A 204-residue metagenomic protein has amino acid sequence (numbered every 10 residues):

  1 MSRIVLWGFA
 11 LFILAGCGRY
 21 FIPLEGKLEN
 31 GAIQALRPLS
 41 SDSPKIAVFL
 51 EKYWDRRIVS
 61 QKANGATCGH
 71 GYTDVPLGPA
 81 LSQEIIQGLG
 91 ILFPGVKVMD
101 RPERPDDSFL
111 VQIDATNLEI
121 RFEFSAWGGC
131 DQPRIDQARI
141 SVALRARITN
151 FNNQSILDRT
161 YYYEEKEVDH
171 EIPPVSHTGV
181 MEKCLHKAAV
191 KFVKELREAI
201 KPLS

Functional and structural regions predicted by a protein language model:
M1-C17: Sec-dependent bacterial lipoprotein signal peptides
S2, L92, D169-H170: Short, intrinsically disordered, charge-biased short linear motifs at domain edges
C17-Q87, I200-S204: A structural "domain/chain start" motif
G18-K27, M99-I156, E167-V168: Surface-exposed short loop/turn segments
E51-R56, D114-R121, Y161-E165: Generic short beta-strand segments
V59-A66, F124-G129, E171-V175: Short acidic, glycine/proline-rich loop/turn micro-motifs
A66-P76, N152-R197, P202: Short secondary-structure boundary motifs at beta->alpha junctions and helix caps
I86-K97, V193-K201: Sec-exported extracytoplasmic/periplasmic mature domains
